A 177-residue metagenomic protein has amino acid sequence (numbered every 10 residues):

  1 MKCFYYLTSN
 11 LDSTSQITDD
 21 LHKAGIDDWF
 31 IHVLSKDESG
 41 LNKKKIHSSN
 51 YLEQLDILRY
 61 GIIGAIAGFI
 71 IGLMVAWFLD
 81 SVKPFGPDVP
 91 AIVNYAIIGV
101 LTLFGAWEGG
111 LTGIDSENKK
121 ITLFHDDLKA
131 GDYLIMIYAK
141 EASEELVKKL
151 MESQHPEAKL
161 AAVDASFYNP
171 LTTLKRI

Functional and structural regions predicted by a protein language model:
K2-I17, A24-N42, F85-G99, F104-I177: Cytosol/matrix-facing juxtamembrane amphipathic, basic-hydrophobic segments adjacent to a transmembrane helix
D19-F30, R59-A67: Alpha-helical transmembrane segments of integral membrane proteins, especially early/N-terminal helices
L34-R59: Cytosolic juxtamembrane regions of integral membrane proteins
I46, W77-V89: A short, flexible low-complexity segment enriched in Lys/Arg and Gly/Pro that occurs in N-terminal basic tails
H47-S48, I70-F78, I137-E141, L174-I177: Noncatalytic linker/hinge segments flanking ATPase motor cores
Y51-A76, D80, V93-I114: Small-residue-enriched transmembrane alpha-helices
